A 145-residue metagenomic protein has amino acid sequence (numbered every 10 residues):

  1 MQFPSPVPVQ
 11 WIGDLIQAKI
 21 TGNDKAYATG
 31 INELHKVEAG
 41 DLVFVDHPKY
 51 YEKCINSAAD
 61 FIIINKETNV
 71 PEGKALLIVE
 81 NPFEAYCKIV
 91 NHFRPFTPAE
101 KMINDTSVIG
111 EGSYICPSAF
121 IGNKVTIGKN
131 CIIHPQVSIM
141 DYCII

Functional and structural regions predicted by a protein language model:
M1-T106, G112, N130: Terminal amphipathic alpha-helical/low-complexity segments used for targeting or macromolecular assembly
F44, M102-I145: Structural signal for interior beta-strand "rungs" in well-ordered beta-sheet cores of soluble enzyme domains
